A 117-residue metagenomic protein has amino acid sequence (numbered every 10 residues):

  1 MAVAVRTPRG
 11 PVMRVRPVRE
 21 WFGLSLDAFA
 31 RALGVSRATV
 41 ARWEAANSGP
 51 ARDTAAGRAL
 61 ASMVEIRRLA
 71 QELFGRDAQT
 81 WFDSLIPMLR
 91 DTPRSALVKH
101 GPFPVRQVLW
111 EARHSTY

Functional and structural regions predicted by a protein language model:
M1-Y117: Non-transmembrane "mature" sequence context
